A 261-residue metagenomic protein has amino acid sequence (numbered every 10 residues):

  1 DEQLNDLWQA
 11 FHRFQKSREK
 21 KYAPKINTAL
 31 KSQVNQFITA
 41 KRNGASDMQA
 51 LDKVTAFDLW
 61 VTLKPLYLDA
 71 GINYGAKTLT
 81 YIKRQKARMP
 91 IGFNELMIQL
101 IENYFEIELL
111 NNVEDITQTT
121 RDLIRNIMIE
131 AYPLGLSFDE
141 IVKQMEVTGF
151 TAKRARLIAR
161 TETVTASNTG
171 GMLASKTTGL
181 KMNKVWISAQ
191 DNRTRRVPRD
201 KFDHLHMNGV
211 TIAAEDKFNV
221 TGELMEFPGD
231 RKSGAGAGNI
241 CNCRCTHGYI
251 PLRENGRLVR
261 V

Functional and structural regions predicted by a protein language model:
D1-F150, R154, I250-V261: N-terminal leader/targeting and assembly helices and adjacent pre-domain segments
F150, R154-V261: Acidic, glycine-rich two-metal-ion catalytic cores of nucleic acid-processing enzymes
